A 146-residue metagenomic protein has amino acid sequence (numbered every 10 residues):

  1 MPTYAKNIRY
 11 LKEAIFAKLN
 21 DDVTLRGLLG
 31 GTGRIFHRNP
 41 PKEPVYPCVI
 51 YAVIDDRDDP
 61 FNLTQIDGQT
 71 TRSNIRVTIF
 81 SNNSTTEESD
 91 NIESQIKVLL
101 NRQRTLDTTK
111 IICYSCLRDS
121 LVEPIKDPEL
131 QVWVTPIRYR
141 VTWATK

Functional and structural regions predicted by a protein language model:
M1-I66, E87, Q103: Small/polar-rich, solvent-exposed N-terminal microdomains that initiate assembly or binding
K12, E93, C116-D119: Polar/charged side chains located within well-ordered beta-strands of beta-rich proteins
K42, I66-G68, K126-L130: Sterically constrained small-residue positions within well-ordered secondary structures of folded domains
D58-F61, F80-T86, W143-K146: Short, cysteine-centered beta-strand-loop-beta hairpins and adjacent loop/turn segments enriched in charged/polar
D67-N83, W133-W143: Oligomerization/assembly interface segments of phage tail-like spikes and tubes
N82-R102: Extracellular/virion structural assembly segments
V98-K146: Acidic-leaning, charged glycine-interspersed low-complexity segments
